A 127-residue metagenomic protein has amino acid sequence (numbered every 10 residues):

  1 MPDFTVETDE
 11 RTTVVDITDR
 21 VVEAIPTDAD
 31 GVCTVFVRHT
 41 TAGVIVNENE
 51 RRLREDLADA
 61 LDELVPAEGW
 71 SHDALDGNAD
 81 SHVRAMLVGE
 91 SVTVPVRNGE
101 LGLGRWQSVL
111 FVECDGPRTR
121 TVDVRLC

Functional and structural regions predicted by a protein language model:
M1-C127: Active-site histidine-anchored catalytic micro-motif
